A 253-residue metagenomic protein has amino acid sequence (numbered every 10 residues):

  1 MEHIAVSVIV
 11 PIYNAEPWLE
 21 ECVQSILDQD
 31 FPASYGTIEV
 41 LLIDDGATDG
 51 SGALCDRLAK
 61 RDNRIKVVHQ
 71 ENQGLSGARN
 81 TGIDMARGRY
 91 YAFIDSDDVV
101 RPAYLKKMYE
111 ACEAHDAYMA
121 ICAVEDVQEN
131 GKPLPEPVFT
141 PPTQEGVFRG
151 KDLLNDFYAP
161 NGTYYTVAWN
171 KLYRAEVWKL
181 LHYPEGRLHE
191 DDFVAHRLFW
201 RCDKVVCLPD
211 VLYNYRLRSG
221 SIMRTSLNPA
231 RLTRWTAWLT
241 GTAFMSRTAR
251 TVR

Functional and structural regions predicted by a protein language model:
V6-W18, C22, Q29, I43: A conserved hydrophobic helix/loop-capping motif in glycosyltransferases and polysaccharide synthases
Q24-T37: Short, acidic, metal-binding catalytic loop of nucleotide-sugar glycosyltransferases
S25, D44-A53: A conserved acidic beta->alpha catalytic loop
S34-G46, K66-E71, S96: Short beta-strand/loop segment that forms part of the nucleotide-sugar
I38, G52-R87: Conserved donor nucleotide-binding strand/loop of the catalytic core
Y91: Short aromatic/hydrophobic "clamp" motif used to bind/position activated sugar donors
S96-V206, G220-S226: Donor-binding/catalytic cores of nucleotide-activated saccharide and glycerol-phosphate transferases/polymerases
R216-R253: C-terminal subregions of glycosyltransferases and related glycan-biosynthesis enzymes
